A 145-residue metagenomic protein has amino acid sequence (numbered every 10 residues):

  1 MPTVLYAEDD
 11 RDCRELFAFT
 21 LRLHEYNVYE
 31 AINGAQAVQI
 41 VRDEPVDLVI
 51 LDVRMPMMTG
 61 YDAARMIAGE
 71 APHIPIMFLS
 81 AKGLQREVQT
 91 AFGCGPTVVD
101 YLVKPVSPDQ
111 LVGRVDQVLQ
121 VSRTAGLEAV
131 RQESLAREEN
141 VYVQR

Functional and structural regions predicted by a protein language model:
R11-Y29, P96: Two-component/phosphorelay signaling modules centered on CheY-like receiver
E30-L48: Acidic, metal-coordinating helix/loop segments flanking the phosphotransfer/catalytic sites of two-component signaling
N33, T59-A63: Acidic catalytic/metal-coordinating carboxylates
M55: Receiver (REC) domain active-site loop signature in two-component systems and cognate sites in sensor histidine kinases
D62, G83-L102, D109, G113: Alpha4 helix (beta4-alpha4-beta5 surface) of REC/receiver domains from two-component response regulators
L79-A81: Hydrophobic/aromatic residues positioned on beta-strands within the core alpha/beta folds
P105-V115, L119, L127: C-terminal output helix
V121-R145: CheY-like receiver
